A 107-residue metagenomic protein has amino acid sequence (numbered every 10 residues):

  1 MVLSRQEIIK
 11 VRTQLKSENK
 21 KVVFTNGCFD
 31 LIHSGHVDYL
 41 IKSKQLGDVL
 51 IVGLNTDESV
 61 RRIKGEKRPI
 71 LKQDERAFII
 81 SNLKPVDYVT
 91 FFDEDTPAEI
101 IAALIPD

Functional and structural regions predicted by a protein language model:
M1-D107: Nucleotidyltransferase catalytic core that binds NTPs
